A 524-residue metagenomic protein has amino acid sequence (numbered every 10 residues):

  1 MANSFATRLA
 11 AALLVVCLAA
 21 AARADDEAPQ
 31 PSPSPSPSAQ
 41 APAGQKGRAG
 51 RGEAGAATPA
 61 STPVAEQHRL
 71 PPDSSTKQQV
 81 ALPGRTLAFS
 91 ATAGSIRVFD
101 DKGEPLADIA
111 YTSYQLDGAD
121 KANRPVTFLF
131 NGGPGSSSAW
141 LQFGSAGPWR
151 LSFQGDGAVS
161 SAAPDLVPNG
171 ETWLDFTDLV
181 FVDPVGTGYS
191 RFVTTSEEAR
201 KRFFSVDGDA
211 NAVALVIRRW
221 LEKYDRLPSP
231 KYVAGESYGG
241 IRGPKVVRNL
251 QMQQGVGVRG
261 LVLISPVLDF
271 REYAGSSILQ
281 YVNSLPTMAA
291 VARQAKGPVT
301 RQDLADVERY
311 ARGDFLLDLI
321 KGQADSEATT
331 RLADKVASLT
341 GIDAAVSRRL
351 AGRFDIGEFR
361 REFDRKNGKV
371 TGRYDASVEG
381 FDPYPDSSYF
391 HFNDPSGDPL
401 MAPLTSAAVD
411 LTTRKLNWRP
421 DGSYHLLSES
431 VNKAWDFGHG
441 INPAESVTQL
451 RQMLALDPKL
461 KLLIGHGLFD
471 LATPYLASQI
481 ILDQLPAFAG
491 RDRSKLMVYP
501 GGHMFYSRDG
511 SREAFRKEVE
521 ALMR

Functional and structural regions predicted by a protein language model:
A41-T62, G103-F204, D483: N-terminal cap/lid subdomain of alpha/beta-hydrolase-fold enzymes
P148-S152, V247, Q251-S338: A catalytic-pocket lid/entrance helix-loop region that shapes and gates access to the active site across common
L174, P184, R202-E222: Alpha/beta-hydrolase active-site loop
R226-Y238: Alpha/beta-hydrolase fold nucleophile elbow
S326-A472: Alpha/beta-hydrolase fold catalytic core
L460, P474-Q484: Short alpha-helix in the alpha/beta-hydrolase fold that links the catalytic acid
P486-H503: Catalytic histidine neighborhood in serine/cysteine hydrolases with alpha/beta-hydrolase-type architecture
G502-S511: Catalytic histidine-centered segment of alpha/beta-hydrolase-like enzymes
